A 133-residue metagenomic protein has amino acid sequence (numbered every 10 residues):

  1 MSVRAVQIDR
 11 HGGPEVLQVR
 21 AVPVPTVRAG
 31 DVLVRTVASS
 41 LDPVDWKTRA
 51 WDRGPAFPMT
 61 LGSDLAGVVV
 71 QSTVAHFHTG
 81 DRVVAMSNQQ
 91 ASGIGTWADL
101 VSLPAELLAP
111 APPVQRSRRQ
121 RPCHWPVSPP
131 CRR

Functional and structural regions predicted by a protein language model:
M1, Q18-R20, L65: Short beta-strand or tight-loop elements that sit immediately N-terminal to catalytic metal-binding acidic residues
M1-V6, V32: Short structural boundary motif marking the start of a folded domain
G12-L17, P43-V44: Short N-terminal binding/cap micro-motifs at the start of the first secondary-structure element
R20, D81, A98-D99: Extracytoplasmic/periplasmic beta-strand context in beta-sandwich domains, especially the cupredoxin/COX2 CuA-binding
P23-S40, A50-Q89: Glycine-rich beta-strand-centered segment in the early N-terminal region that forms part of a ligand/cofactor-binding
M86-R133: NAD(P)H dinucleotide-binding glycine-rich loop of Rossmann-like/cofactor-binding domains, especially the beta1-alpha1
